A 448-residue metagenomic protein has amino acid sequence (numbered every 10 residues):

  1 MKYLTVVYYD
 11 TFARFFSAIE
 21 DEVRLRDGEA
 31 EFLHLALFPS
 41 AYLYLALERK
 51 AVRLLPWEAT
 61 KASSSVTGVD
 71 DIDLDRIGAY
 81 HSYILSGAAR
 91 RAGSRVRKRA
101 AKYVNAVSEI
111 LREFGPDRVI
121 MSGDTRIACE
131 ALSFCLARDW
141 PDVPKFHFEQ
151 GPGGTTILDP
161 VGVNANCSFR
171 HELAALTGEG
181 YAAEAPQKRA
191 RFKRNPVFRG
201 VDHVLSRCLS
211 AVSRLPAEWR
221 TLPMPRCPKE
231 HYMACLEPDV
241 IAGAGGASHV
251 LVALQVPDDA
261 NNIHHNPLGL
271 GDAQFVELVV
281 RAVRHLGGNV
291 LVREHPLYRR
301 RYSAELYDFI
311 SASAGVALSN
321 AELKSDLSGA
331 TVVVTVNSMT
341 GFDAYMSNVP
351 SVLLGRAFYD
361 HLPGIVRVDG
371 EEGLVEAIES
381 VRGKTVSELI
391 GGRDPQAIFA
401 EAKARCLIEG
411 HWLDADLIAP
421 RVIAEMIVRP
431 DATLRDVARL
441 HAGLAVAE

Functional and structural regions predicted by a protein language model:
M1-T11, A36-L37, I120, L254-P257: Nucleotide-activated donor-dependent transferases that construct or modify glycoconjugates
V6-S17, M121-G123, A260-N266: A short, glycine/small-residue-rich beta-strand->loop->alpha-helix junction that serves as a flexible
D21-V104, Q150-H231: Conserved N-terminal ligand/cofactor-binding loop architecture of enzyme catalytic domains
A36-F38, Q150, A247-D259, E294-H295 (+1 more regions): Short loop/turn segments at strand-loop or loop-helix junctions that form parts of catalytic or ligand-binding pockets
A106-R170: Conserved nucleotide-sugar donor-interacting segment of glycosyltransferase catalytic cores, predominantly GT-B
R118-T125, N320-V366: A donor-sugar binding/catalytic signature common to diverse glycosyltransferases and related nucleotide-sugar
H171-R214, G364-E448: Leloir-type glycosyltransferase catalytic cores
V276-A317: Catalytic donor nucleotide-activated moiety binding site of glycosyltransferases and closely related
